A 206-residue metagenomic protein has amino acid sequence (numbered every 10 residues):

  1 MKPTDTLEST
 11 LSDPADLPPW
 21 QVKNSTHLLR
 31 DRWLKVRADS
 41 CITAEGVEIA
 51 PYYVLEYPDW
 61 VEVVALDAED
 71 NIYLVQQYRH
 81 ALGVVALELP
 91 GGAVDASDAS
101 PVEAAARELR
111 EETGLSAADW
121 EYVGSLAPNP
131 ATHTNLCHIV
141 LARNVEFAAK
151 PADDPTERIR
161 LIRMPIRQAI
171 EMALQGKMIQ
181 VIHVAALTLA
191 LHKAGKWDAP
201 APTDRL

Functional and structural regions predicted by a protein language model:
K2-L7, L11, L17-P19, L55-Y57 (+2 more regions): Conserved Nudix-box catalytic region and its N-terminal flanking loop in Nudix hydrolases and closely related
V22, V36, I49-P51, V75 (+3 more regions): Hydrophobic residues on conserved beta-strands that form the core of alpha/beta folds
N24-E62, A68: Acidic, metal-coordinating catalytic segment for phosphate/diphosphate chemistry, firing primarily on the Nudix
K35-D39, V85, L136-H138, R160: Short beta-strand micro-motifs in enzyme catalytic cores
E45-G46, D67-E69, Y78, R143-F147 (+2 more regions): Short loop segments at secondary-structure junctions
A50, W60-E62, A93-I182, P200-L206: Unchanged
A190-T203: Short helix-capping/linker segments at secondary-structure and domain boundaries
